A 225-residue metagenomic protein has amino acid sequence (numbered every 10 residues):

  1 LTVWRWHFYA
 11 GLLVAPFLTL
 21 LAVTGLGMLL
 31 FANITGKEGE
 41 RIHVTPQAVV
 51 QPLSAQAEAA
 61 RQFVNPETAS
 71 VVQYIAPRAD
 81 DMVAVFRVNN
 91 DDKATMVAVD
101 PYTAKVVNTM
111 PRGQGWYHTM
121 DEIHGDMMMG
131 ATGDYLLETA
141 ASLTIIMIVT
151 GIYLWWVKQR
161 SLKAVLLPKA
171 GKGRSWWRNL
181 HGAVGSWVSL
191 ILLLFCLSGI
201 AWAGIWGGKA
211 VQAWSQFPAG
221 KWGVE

Functional and structural regions predicted by a protein language model:
L1-E225: Conserved histidines in hydrophobic membrane contexts and catalytic metal-binding motifs
